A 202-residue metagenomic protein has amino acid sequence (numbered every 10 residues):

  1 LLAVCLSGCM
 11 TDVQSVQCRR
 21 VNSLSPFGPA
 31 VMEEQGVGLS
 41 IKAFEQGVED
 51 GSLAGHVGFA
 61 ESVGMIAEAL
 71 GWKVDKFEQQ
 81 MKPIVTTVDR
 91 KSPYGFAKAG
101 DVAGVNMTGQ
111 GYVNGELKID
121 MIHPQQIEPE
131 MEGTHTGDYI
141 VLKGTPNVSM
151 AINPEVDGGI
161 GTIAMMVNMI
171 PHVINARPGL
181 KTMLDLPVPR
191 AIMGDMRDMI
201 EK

Functional and structural regions predicted by a protein language model:
L1: Short glycine/serine/threonine-rich phosphate/pyrophosphate-binding segments that cradle anionic phosphate groups
V4-D138, I163, N168: Active-site-lining helix/loop region of Rossmann-like oxidoreductase modules
I127-K202: C-terminal helical cap and adjacent loop that interface with cofactors, partners, or active-site loops
